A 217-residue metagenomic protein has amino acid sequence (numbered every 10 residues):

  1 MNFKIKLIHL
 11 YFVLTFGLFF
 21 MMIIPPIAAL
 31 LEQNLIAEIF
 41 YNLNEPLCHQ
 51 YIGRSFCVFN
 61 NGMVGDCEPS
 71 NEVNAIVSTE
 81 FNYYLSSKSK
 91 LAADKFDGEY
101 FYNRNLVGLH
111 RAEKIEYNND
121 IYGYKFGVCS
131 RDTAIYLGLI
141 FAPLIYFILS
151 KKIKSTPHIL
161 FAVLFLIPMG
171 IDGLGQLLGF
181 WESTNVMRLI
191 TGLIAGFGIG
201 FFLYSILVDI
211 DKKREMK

Functional and structural regions predicted by a protein language model:
M1, D211-K217: Short, charged juxtamembrane terminal tails flanking transmembrane helices
N2-K4, I148-T156: Membrane-interface helix-boundary motifs at transmembrane edges
L7-L35: N-terminal signal-anchor transmembrane alpha helix
L14-M21, G138-A142, P157-L177: Small-polar-interrupted transmembrane alpha-helices in polytopic inner-membrane proteins
L31-F126: Extracytosolic (periplasmic/ER-lumenal) interhelical loops and adjacent juxtamembrane/interface segments of multi-pass
E32, I121-G123, G170-G196: Interfacial helix-loop-helix junctions of multi-pass membrane proteins
V128-Y146: Hydrophobic alpha-helical transmembrane segments
G138-L139, L193-D209: Hydrophobic cores of alpha-helical transmembrane segments in multi-pass inner/ER membrane proteins, independent
